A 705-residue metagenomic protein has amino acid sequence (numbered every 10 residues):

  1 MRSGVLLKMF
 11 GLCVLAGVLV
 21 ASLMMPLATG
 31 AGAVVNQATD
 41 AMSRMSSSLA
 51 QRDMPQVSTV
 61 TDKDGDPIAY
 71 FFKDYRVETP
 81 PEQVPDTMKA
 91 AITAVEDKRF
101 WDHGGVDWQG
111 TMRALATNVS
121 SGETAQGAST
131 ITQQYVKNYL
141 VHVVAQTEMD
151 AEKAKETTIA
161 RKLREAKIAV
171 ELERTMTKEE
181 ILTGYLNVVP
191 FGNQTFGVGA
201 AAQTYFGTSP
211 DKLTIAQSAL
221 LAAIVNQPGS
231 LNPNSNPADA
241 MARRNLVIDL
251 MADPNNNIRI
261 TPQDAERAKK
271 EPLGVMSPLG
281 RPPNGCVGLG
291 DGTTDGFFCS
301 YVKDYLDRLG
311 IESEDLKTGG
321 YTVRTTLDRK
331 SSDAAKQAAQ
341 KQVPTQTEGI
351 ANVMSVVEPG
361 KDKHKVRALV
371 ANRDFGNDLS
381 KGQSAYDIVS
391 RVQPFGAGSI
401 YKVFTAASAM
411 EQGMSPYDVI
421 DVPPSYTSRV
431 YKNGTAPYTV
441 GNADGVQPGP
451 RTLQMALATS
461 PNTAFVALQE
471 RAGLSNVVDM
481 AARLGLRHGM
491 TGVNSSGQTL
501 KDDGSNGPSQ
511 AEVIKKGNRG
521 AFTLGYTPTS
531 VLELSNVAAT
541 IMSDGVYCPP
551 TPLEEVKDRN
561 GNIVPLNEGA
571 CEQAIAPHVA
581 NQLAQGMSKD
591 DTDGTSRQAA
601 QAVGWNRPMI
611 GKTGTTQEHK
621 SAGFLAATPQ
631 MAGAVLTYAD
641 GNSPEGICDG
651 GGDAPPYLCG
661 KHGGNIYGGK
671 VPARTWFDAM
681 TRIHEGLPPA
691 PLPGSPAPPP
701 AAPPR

Functional and structural regions predicted by a protein language model:
M1-T59: N-terminal type II signal-anchor transmembrane helix that functions as the membrane-insertion/stop-transfer segment
G30, S47-V57, D62, Q126-Q134 (+8 more regions): Extracytoplasmic/periplasmic proteins that interact with beta-lactams or build/remodel peptidoglycan
D53-S58, K63, D74-R76, Q83-K89 (+30 more regions): Extracytoplasmic
M54-P262, A458-S460, Q469-G473, G485: Peptidoglycan glycan-strand catalytic modules in the bacterial/periplasmic cell-wall system
D66-V77, A200-T204, G229-P233, S313-G319 (+7 more regions): Short pre-catalytic segments that frame enzyme active sites
Y70, A94, T130-K137, T183 (+14 more regions): Structural recognition of the beta-strand scaffold that forms the well-ordered cores of secreted hydrolase catalytic
A94-D107, S121-G127, L172-K178, P190-T195 (+12 more regions): Bacterial peptidoglycan biogenesis and beta-lactam-recognition machinery
T325-T347, M354-V356, L369-N372, N377-G396 (+2 more regions): A penicillin-recognizing enzyme superfamily signal
